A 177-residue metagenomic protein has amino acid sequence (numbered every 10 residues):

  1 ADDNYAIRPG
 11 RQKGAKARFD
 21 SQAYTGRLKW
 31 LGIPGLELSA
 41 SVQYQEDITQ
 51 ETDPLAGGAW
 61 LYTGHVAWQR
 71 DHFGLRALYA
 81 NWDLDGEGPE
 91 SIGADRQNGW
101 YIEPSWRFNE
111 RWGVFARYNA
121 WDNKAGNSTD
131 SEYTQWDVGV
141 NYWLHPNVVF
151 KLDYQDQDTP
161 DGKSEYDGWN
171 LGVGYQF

Functional and structural regions predicted by a protein language model:
A1-E37, S41, Q45: Aromatic- and glycine-enriched pocket-lining scaffold segments that form the walls of small-molecule binding clefts
G10-G14, Q50-T52, E87-E90, K124-N127 (+2 more regions): Extracellular loop and loop/strand-boundary signature of outer-membrane beta-barrel proteins
D20-Y24, G58-Y62, R96-W100, E132-W136 (+1 more regions): Residues that define the transmembrane beta-barrel architecture of outer-membrane proteins
T25, G35-E37, S105, D137 (+1 more regions): A residue-level signal for beta-strand positions that form part of recognition/binding surfaces within mature
K29-A125: Detector for outer-membrane/organellar transmembrane beta-barrel domains, recognizing the amphipathic beta-strand
S105-R107, R111-W143, N147, K151 (+1 more regions): Outer membrane beta-barrel transmembrane domains
Y142, V148, E165-F177: Outer-membrane beta-barrel "beta-signal"
